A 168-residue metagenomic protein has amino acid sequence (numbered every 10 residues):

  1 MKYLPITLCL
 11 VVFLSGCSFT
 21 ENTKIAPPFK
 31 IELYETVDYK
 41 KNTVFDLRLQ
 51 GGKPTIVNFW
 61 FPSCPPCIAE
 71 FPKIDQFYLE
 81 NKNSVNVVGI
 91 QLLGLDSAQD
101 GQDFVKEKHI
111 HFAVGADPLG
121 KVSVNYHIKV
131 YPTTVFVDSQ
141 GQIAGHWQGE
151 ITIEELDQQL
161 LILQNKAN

Functional and structural regions predicted by a protein language model:
M1-D38, G145-H146, D157-L160, N168: N-terminal targeting signals for export/organelle localization
K30-T55: A short beta-strand-turn-helix
K53, S84-V85, H111-F112: A generic structural signal for alpha->beta connector loops
K53-T55, W60-S63, V130: Short pre-active-site segment immediately N-terminal to redox-active cysteine/selenocysteine motifs in thiol-based
I56-V57, V87, T134: Hydrophobic beta-strand anchors of alpha/beta hydrolase catalytic cores
P62-A69, T133: C-type cytochrome heme c attachment motif
I68-K108, P118-N125: Structural microenvironment flanking redox-active thiols in thiol-disulfide oxidoreductases
D103-I110, P118-L161: Thiol/disulfide oxidoreductase modules built on the thioredoxin-like
